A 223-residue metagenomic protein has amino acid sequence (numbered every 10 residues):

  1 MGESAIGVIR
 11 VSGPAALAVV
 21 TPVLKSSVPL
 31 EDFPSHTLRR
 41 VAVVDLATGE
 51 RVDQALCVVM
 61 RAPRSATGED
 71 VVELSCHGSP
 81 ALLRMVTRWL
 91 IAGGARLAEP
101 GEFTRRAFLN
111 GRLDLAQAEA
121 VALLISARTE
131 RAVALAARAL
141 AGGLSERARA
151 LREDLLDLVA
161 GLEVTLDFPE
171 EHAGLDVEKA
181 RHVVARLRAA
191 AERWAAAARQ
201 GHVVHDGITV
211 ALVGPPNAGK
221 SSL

Functional and structural regions predicted by a protein language model:
M1-A134, R138, G142: A glycine-rich (often HGG/GG-containing) alpha/beta subdomain
E3, R10-V11, V23, E163-L223: Conserved G1/Walker A P-loop phosphate-binding module
A15-A16, L82, V86, Q117 (+5 more regions): General structural feature for long, well-ordered alpha-helical segments within catalytic domains of soluble enzymes
V20, R152-L155, K220: Alpha-helical structural signal
R112-A190, W194: Long, non-coiled-coil amphipathic alpha-helical linker/lever segments that couple catalytic cores to other domains
